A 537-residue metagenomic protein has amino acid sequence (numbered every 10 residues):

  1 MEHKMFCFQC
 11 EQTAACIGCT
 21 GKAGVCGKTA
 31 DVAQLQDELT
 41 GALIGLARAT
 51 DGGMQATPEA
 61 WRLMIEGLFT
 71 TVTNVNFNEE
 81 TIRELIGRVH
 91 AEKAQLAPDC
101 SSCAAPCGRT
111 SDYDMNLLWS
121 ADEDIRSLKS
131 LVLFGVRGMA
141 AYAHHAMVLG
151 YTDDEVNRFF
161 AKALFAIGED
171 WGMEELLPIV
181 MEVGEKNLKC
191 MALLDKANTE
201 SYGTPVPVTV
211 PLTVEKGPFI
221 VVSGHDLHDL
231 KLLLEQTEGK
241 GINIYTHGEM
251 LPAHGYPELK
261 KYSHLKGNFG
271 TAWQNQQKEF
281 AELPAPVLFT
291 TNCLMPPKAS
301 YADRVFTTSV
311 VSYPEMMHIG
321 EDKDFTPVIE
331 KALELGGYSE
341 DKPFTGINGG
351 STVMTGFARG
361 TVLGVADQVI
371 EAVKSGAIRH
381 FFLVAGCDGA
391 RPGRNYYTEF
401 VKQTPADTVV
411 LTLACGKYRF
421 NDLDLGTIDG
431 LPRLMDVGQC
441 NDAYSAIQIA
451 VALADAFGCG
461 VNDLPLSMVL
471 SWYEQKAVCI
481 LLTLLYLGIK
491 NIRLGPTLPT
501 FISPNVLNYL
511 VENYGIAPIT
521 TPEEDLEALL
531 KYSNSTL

Functional and structural regions predicted by a protein language model:
E2-V32, Q36, G41-G45, P178-L537: Anaerobic metallocofactor- and corrinoid-dependent redox/one-carbon enzyme cores, especially those from methanogenesis
L43-S201: Electropositive, gly/pro-rich neighborhoods at or near active sites that engage anionic ligands
